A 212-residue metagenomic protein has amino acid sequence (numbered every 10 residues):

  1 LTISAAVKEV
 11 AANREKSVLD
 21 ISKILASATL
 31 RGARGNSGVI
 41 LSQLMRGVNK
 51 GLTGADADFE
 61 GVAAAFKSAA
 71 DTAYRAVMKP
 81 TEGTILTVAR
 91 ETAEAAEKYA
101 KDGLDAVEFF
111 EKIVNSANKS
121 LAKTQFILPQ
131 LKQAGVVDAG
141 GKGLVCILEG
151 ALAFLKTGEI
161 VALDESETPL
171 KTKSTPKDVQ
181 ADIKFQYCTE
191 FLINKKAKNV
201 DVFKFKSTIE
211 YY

Functional and structural regions predicted by a protein language model:
L1-Y212: N-terminal loops that bind phosphate or other acidic moieties and the adjacent beta-alpha structural core
